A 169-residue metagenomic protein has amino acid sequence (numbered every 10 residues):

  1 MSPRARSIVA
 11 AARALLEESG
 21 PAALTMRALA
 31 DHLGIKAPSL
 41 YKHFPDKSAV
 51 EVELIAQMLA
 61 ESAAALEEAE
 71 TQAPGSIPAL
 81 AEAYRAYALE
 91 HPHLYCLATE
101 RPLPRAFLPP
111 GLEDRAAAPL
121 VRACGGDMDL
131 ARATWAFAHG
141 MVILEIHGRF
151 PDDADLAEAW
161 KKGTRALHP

Functional and structural regions predicted by a protein language model:
M1-S19, R27-H32, A49-V52: Basic, helix-initiating cap at the start of DNA-binding domains
I8-L16, L24, M58, S62 (+2 more regions): Short hydrophobic clusters on alpha-helical segments that form packing/core surfaces in small helical domains
A22, R27, K36-P38: Residues within helix-turn-helix
L33-F44: Short hydrophobic/aromatic patch on the recognition helix
A56-A79, F107-G111: Amphipathic alpha-helical linker/stalk segments
I77-E100, F107-L108, W135: Helical hydrophobic small-molecule/effector-binding pocket
L94-L97, W135-D153, A166-P169: Amphipathic C-terminal alpha-helical segment
T99, L103-W135, A154-L167: Amphipathic alpha-helical packing segments from all-alpha helical-bundle domains
